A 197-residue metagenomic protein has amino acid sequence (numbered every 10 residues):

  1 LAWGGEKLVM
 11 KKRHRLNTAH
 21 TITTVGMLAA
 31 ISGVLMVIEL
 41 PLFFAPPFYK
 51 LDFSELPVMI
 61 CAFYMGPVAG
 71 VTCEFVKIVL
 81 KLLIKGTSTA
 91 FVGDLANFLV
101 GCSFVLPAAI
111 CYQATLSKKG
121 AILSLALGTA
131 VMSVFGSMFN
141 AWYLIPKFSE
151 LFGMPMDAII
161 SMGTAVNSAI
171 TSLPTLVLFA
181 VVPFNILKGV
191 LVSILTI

Functional and structural regions predicted by a protein language model:
L1-I197: Loop-helix junctions at membrane interfaces
